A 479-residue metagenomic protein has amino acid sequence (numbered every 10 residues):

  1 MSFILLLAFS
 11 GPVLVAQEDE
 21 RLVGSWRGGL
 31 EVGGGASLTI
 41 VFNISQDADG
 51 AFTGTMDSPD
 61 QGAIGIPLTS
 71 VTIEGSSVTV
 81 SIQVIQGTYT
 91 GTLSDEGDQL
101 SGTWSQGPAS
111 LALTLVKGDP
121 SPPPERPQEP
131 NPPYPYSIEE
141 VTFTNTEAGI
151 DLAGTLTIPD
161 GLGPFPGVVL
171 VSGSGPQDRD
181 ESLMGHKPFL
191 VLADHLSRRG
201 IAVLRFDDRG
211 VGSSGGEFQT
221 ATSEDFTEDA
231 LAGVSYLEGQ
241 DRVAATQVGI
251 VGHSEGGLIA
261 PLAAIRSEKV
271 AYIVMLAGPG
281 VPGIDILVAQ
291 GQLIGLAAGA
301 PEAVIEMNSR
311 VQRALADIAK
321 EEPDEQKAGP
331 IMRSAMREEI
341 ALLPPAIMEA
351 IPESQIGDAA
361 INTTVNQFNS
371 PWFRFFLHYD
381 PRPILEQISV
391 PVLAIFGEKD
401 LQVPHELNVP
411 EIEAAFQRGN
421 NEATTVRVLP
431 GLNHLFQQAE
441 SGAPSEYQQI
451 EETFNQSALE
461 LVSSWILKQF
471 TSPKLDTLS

Functional and structural regions predicted by a protein language model:
E18-S94, Q99-A109, Q128, P135-Y136 (+2 more regions): Central antiparallel beta-sheet cores of small beta-barrel/beta-sandwich binding domains
S121-G163: N-terminal cap/lid segment of alpha/beta-hydrolase-fold proteins
P164-S174: Short beta-strand element of the alpha/beta-hydrolase
S182-V203: Short amphipathic alpha-helix adjacent to the substrate-entry channel of hydrolases
T220-D241: Alpha/beta-hydrolase active-site loop
L276-Q387: Accessory cap/linker subdomain of secreted extracellular hydrolases
I388, A394-F396: Short beta-strand/loop motif that positions the catalytic acidic residue of the alpha/beta-hydrolase fold
L401-L407: Conserved alpha/beta-hydrolase "acid-adjacent" motif
